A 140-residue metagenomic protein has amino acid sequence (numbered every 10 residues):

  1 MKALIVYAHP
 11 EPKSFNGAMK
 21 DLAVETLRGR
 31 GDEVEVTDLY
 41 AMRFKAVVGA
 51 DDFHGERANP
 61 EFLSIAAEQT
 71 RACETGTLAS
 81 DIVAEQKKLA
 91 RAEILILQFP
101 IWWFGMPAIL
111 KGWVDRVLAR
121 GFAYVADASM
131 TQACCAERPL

Functional and structural regions predicted by a protein language model:
M1-F99, F104-F122: N-terminal beta1-alpha1-beta2 submodule of the flavodoxin-like/Rossmannoid cofactor-binding fold
I94, P139-L140: Conserved catalytic-site loops of classical short-chain dehydrogenases/reductases
V125-S129: A gly/proline- and charged-residue-enriched helix-loop-helix capping module
Q132-R138: Short, conserved loop/helix-junction motifs that constitute active-site signature segments in enzyme catalytic cores
